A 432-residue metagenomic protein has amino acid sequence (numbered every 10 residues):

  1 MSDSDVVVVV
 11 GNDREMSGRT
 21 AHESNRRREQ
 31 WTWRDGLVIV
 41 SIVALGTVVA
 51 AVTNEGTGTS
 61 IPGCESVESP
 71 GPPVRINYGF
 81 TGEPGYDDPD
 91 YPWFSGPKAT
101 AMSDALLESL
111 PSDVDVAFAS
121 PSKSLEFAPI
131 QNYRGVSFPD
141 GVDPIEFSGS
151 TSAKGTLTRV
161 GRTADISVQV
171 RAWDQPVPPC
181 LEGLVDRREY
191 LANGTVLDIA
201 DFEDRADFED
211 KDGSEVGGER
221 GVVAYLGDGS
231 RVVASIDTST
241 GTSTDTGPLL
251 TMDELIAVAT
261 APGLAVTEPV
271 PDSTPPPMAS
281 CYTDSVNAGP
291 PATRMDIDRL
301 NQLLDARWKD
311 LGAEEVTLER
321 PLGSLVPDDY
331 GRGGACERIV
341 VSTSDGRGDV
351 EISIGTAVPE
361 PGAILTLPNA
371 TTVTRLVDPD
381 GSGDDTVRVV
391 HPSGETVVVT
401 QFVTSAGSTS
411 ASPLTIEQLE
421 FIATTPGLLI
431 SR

Functional and structural regions predicted by a protein language model:
M1, I42-A51: Classical N-terminal secretory signal peptides
M1-E29: Actinobacteria-biased recognition of intrinsically disordered, low-complexity terminal regions
V8, W31, E351-S353: Serine/threonine-rich low-complexity intrinsically disordered regions
A21-V43: N-terminal export and membrane-targeting signals
D35, T47-R432: Intrinsically disordered, low-complexity prosegments and terminal tails associated with secretory/extracytoplasmic
